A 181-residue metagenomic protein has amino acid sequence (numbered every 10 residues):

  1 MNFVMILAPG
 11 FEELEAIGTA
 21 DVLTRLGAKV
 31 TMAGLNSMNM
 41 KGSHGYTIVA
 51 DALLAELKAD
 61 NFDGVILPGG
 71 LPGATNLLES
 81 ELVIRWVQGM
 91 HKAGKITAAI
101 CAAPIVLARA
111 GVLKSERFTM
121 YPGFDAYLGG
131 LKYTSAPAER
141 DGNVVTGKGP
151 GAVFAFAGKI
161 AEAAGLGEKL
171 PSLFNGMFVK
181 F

Functional and structural regions predicted by a protein language model:
M1-A93, T97, V106-R109, K114-S115 (+3 more regions): Extended, subdomain-level signal for the structured scaffold at the beginning of enzyme domains
I100-C101: Short, thiol/selenol-centered motifs that function as redox-active sites or metal-ligating centers
F118: Anionic-ligand binding patches
P122-F124: Long, charge-patterned amphipathic alpha-helical coiled-coil/hairpin "stalk" segments used as oligomerization
